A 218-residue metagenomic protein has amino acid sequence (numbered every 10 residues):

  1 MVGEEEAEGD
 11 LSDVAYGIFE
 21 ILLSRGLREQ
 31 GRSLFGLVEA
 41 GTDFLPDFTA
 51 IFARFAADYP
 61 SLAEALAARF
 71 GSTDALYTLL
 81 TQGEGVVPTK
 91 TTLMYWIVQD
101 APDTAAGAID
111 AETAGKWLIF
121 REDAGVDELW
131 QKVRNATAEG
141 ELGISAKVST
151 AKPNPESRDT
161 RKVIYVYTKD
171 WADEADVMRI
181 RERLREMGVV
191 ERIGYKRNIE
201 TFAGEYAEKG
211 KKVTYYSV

Functional and structural regions predicted by a protein language model:
M1-T113, E205-V218: Charge-rich, low-complexity segments
Q99-V218: Extended amphipathic alpha-helical regions
